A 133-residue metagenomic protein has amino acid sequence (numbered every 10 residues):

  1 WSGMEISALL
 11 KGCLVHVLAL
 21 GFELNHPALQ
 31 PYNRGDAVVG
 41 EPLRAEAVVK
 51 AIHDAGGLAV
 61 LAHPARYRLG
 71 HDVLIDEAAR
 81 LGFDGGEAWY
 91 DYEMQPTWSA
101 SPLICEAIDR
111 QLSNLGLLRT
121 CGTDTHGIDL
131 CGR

Functional and structural regions predicted by a protein language model:
W1-E5, V60-H63, G86-W89, L118-T123: Active-site neighborhood of phospho(di)ester-bond hydrolases with catalytic His/Asp-centered motifs
W1-L81: Extended substrate/RNA-proximal surfaces in nucleic-acid metabolism proteins
G12-L18, L69-A78, Q95-A107, I128-R133: Histidine/acidic-residue-rich catalytic or RNA/ligand-binding cores of hydrolases and nuclease-related proteins
R80-F83, N114: Alpha-helix termination/capping residues and helix-transition junctions
F83-P96: His/Asp/Glu-enriched short active-site or ligand-binding loop at hydrolase and phosphoryl-transfer sites
A100, E106-C121: Catalytic-core region of carbohydrate-active enzymes that cleave or remodel glycosidic bonds
G116-G132: Short acidic/histidine-rich active-site segments
